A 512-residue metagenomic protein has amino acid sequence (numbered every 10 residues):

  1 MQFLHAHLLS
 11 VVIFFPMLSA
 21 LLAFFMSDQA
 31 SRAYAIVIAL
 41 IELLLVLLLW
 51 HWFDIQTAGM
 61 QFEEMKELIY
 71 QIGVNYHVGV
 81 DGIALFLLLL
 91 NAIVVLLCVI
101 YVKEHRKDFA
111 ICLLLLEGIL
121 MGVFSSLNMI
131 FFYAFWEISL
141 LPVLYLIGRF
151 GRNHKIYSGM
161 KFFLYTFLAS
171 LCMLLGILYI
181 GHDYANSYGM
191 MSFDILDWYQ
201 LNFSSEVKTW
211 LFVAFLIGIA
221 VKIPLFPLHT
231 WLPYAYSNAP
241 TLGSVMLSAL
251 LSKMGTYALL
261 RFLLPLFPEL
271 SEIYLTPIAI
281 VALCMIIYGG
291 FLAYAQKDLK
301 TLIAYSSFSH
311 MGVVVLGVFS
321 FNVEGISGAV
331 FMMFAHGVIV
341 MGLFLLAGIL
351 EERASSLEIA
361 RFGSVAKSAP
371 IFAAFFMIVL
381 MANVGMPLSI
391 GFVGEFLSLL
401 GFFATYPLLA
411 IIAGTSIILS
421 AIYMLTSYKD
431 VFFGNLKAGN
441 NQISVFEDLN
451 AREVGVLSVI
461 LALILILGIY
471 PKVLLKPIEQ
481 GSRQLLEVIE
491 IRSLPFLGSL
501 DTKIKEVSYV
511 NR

Functional and structural regions predicted by a protein language model:
M1-L8, L22-I111, D194: Transmembrane helix-loop-helix hairpins at membrane boundaries of multipass inner-membrane proteins
Q2-F3, M121-M129, L260-Y274, V314-F331 (+1 more regions): Helix-coil boundary and interhelical linker segments in multi-pass alpha-helical membrane proteins
L4-F15, V80-N91, M129-P142, K208-V221 (+2 more regions): Structural signature of hydrophobic alpha-helical transmembrane segments
S19-D28, V95-R106, Y145-H154, K222-S237 (+2 more regions): C-terminal ends of transmembrane helices
A20-F24, L96-V99, G118-S125, Y145-L146 (+8 more regions): Alpha-helical transmembrane segments of multipass membrane proteins
Q29, I111-L115, I119-V207, L292-Y305 (+1 more regions): Alpha-helical multi-pass transmembrane bundles of energy-transducing inner-membrane proteins
D54-N75, L171-H229, Y234, L259 (+6 more regions): Juxtamembrane/interfacial segments at transmembrane-helix boundaries in multi-pass membrane proteins
F226, V340-F344, I411-V445: Predominantly late transmembrane helices and immediately cytosolic-facing juxtamembrane segments
